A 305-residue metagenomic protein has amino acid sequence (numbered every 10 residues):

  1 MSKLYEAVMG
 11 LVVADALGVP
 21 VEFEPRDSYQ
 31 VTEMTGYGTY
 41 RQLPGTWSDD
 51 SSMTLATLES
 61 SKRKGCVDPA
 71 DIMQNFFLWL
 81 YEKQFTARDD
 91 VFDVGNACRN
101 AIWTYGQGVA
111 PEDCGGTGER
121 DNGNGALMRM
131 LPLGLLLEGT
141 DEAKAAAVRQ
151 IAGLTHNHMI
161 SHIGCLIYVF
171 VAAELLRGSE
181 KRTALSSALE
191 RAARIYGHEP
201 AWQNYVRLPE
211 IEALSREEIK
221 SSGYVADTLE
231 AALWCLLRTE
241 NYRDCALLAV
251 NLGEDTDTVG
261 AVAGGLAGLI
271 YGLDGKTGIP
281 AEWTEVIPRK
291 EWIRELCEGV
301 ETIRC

Functional and structural regions predicted by a protein language model:
M1-C305: Structured, active/binding-site neighborhoods that engage oxygen-rich ligands
